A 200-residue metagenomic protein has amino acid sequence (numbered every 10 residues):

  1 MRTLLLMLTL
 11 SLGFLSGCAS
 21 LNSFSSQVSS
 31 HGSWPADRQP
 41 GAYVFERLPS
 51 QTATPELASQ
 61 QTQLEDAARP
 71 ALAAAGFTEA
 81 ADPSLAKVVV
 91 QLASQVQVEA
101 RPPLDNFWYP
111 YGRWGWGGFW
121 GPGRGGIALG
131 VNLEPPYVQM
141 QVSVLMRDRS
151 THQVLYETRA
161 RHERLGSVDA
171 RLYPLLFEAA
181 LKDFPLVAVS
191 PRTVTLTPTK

Functional and structural regions predicted by a protein language model:
M1-C18: Sec-dependent bacterial lipoprotein signal peptides
S16-R69, A73-A75, S190-K200: A structural "domain/chain start" motif
A19-S33, L133-K200: C-terminal/domain-edge helix-coil "capping" segments
Q39-G41, A75, A86-V88, V138-S143 (+1 more regions): Envelope-exposed proteins and targeting segments
Q51-T52, V96-E99, R161-L165: Solvent-exposed loop/turn segments at secondary-structure junctions within structured extracellular/periplasmic domains
A68-E79, S94, S150, A180-F184 (+1 more regions): Sec/Tat-exported extracytoplasmic proteins
A80-A100, T197-K200: Acidic helix-start/capping segments at beta-turn-to-alpha-helix junctions
L92-S150: Surface-exposed short loop/turn segments
